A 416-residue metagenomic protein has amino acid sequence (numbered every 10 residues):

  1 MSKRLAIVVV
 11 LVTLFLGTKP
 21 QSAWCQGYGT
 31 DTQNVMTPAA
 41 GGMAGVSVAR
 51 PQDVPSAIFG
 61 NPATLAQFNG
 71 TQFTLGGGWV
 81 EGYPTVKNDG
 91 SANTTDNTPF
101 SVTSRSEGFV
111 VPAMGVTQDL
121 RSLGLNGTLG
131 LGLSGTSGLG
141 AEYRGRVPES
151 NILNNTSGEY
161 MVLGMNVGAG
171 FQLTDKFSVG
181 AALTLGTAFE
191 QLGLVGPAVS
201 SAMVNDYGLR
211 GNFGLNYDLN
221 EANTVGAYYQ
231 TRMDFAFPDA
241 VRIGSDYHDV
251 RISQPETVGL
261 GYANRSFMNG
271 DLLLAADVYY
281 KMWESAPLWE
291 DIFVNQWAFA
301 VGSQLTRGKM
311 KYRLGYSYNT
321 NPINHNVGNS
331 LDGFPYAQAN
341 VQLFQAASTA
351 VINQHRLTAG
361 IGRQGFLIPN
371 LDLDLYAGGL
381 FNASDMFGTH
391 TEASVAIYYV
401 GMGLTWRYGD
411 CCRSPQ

Functional and structural regions predicted by a protein language model:
M1-K3: N-terminal secretory signal peptides that target proteins for export/translocation
L5-L14: Sec-dependent N-terminal signal peptides
L14-A23: C-terminal segment of classical bacterial N-terminal signal peptides
S22-L129, L133, N340, A347-I352: N-terminal, post-signal peptide beta-strand-biased segments of exported outer-membrane/organellar beta-barrel and other
G29, D96, N205, L209-Q416: Outer membrane beta-barrel transmembrane domains
L75-N88, A188, D234, N321-V327: Short, solvent-exposed beta-strand-terminating loops
G90-F100, E149-I152, L194-A202, D239-D249 (+1 more regions): Solvent-exposed, glycine/polar-rich loop segments of beta-barrel outer-membrane systems
S101-Q230: Transmembrane beta-barrel wall of Gram-negative outer-membrane proteins
